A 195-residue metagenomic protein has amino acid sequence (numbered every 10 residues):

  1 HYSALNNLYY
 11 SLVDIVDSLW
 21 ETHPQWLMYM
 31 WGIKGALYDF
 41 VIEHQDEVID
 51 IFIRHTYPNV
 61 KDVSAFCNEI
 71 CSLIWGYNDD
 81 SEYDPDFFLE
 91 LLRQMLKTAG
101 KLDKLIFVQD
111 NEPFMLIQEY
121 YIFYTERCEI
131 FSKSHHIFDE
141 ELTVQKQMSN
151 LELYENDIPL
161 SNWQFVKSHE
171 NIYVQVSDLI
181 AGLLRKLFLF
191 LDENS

Functional and structural regions predicted by a protein language model:
H1-S195: Phosphate-ester processing/binding pockets and catalytic centers
